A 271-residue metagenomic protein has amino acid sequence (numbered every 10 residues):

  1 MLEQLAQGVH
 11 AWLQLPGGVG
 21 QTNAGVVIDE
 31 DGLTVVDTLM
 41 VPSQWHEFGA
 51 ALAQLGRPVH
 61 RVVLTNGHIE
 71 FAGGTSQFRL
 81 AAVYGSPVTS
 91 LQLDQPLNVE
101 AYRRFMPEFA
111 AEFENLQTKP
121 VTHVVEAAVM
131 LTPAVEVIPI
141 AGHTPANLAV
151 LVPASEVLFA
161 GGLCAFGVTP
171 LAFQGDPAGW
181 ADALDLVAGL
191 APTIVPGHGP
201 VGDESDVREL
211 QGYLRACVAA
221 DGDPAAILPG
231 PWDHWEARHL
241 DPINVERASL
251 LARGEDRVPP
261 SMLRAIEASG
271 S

Functional and structural regions predicted by a protein language model:
M1-L2, F113-I138: Short, conserved active-site entrance elements at the starts or edges of catalytic domains
L2-A50, A149-G162: Conserved beta-strand hairpin/beta-sheet module of binuclear metal-dependent hydrolase folds, prominently
A6, L13-L15, P87, E126 (+1 more regions): Residues at the C-termini of beta-strands that transition into short coil/loop
G17, R103, L171-Q174: Acidic/histidine-rich helix-loop elements that form or flank divalent-metal/phosphate-binding sites at the catalytic
L33-T34, M40-P42, E136-V137, A141 (+1 more regions): Metallo-beta-lactamase
H46, A50-V124: Active-site HxH/HxHxD metal-binding segment of metal-dependent hydrolases
A188-T193, V201-S271: Accessory terminal helices/loops
